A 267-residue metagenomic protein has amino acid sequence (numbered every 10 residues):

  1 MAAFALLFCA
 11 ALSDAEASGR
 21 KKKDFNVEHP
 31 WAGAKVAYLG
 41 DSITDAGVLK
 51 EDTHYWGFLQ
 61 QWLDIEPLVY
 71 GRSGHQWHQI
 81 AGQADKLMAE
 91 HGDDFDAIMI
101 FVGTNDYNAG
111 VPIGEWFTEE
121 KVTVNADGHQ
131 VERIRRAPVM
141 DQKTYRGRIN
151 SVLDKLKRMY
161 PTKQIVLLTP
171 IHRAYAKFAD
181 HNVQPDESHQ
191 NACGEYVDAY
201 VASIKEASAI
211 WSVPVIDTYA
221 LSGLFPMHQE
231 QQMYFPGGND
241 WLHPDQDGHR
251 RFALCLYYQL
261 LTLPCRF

Functional and structural regions predicted by a protein language model:
A2-A10: Bacterial N-terminal signal peptides
A10-E16: Membrane-interface motif at the C-terminal end of an N-terminal transmembrane signal
E16-S73, H78, A84-D94, I98 (+2 more regions): Serine-esterase "nucleophile elbow" of acetyl-processing enzymes
W62, Q83-F267: Alpha-helical cap/lid subdomain in secreted, periplasmic, or secretory-pathway luminal O-acyl-processing enzymes
